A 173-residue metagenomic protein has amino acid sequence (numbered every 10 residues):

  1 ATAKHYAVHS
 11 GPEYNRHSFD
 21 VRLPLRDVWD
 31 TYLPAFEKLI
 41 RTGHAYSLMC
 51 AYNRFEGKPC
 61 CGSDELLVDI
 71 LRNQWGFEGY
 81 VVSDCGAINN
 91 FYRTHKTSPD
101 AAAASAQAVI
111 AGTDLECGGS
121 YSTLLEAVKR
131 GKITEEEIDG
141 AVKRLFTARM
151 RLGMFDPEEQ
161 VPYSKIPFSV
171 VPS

Functional and structural regions predicted by a protein language model:
A1-S173: Glycoside hydrolase catalytic-domain context in secreted enzymes
